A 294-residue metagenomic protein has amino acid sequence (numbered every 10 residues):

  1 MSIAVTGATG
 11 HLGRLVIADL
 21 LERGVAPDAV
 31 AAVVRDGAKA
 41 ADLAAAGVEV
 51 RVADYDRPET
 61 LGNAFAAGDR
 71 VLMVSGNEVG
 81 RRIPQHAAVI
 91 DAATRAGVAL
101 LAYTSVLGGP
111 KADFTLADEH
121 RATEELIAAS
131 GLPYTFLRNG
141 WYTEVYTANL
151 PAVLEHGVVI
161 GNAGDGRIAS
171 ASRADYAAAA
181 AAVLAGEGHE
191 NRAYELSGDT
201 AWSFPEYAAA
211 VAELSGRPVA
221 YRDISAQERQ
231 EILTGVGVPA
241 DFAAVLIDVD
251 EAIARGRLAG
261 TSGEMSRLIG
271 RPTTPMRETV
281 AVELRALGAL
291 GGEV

Functional and structural regions predicted by a protein language model:
S2-K39, D56-E59, A66, N77-A87 (+8 more regions): Oxidoreductase cofactor-interface core, primarily capturing Rossmann-like NAD(P)-dependent enzymes
A4, R51, I269: Conserved Rossmann-like nucleotide-binding pocket used by diverse enzymes that bind dinucleotide cofactors
K39-A46, N63: Short loop/helix-cap segments at secondary-structure boundaries that form the rim of catalytic
A44-R57: Rossmann-fold cofactor-recognition segment
D54, S75-N77, L284: Short glycine-/small-residue-rich Rossmann-like dinucleotide-binding loops
E264, P272-V294: Amphipathic terminal alpha-helices
